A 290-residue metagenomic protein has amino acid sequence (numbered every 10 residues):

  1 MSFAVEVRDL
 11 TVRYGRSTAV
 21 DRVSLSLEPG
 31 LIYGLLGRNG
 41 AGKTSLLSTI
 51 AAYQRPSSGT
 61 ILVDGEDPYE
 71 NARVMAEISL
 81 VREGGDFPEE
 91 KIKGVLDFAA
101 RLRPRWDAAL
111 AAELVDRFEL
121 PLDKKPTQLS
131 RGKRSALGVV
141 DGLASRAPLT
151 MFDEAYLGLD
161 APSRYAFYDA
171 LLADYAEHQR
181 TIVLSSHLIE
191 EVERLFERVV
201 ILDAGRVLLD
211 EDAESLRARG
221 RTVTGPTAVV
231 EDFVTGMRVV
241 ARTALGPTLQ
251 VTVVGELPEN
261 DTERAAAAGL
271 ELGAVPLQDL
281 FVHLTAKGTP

Functional and structural regions predicted by a protein language model:
Y33-R38: The feature captures the beta-strand-to-loop junction immediately N-terminal to the Walker
G42, G59-E70: Conserved ABC transporter NBD signature motif
A51: Helix-to-loop junction immediately C-terminal to a conserved catalytic motif
L80-L137: ABC-family P-loop ATPase nucleotide-binding domains
T150-E154, L159: Catalytic Walker B motif of ABC-type/P-loop ATPase nucleotide-binding domains
F167-E256: ABC transporter nucleotide-binding domain
A241, P247-P290: C-terminal coupling/interaction segments
